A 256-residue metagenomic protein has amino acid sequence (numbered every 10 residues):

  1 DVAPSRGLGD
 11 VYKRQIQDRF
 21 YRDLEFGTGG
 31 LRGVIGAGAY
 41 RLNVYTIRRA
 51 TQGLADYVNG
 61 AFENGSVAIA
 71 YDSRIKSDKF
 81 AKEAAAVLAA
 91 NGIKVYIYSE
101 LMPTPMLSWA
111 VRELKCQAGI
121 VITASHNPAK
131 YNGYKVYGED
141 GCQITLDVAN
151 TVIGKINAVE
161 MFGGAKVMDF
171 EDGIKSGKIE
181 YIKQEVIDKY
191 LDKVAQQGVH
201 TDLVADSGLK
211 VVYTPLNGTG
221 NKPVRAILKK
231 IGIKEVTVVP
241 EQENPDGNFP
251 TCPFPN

Functional and structural regions predicted by a protein language model:
D1-Y12: Single conserved hydrophobic/aromatic residue that forms the stacking wall/gate of nucleotide- or nucleobase-binding
R14-L24, T46-V58: Conserved oxyanion/phosphate-binding beta-strand-loop segments in alpha/beta enzyme cores
I16-L24, N132-N256: Gly/Ser/Thr-enriched, mixed-charge loops and adjacent short helices that form phosphate/oxyanion-binding elements
Q17-G33, K79-K82: N-terminal glycine-rich anion-binding loops that anchor highly charged ligand groups
L42-T51, S99, P103, K183-L191: Phosphate/oxyanion-binding active-site loops and adjacent basic polyanion-contact surfaces
T51-V67, V199-S207: Glycine-rich phosphate/diphosphate-binding loops that line cofactor/substrate pockets in enzymes
S66-D72, K210-Y213: Short glycine-rich or small-residue beta-strand-to-loop segments that form or flank ligand, phosphate, metal/Fe-S
A68-Y131, I227-N256: N-terminal small/polar loop signature for handling phosphorylated ligands or for N-terminal nucleophile
